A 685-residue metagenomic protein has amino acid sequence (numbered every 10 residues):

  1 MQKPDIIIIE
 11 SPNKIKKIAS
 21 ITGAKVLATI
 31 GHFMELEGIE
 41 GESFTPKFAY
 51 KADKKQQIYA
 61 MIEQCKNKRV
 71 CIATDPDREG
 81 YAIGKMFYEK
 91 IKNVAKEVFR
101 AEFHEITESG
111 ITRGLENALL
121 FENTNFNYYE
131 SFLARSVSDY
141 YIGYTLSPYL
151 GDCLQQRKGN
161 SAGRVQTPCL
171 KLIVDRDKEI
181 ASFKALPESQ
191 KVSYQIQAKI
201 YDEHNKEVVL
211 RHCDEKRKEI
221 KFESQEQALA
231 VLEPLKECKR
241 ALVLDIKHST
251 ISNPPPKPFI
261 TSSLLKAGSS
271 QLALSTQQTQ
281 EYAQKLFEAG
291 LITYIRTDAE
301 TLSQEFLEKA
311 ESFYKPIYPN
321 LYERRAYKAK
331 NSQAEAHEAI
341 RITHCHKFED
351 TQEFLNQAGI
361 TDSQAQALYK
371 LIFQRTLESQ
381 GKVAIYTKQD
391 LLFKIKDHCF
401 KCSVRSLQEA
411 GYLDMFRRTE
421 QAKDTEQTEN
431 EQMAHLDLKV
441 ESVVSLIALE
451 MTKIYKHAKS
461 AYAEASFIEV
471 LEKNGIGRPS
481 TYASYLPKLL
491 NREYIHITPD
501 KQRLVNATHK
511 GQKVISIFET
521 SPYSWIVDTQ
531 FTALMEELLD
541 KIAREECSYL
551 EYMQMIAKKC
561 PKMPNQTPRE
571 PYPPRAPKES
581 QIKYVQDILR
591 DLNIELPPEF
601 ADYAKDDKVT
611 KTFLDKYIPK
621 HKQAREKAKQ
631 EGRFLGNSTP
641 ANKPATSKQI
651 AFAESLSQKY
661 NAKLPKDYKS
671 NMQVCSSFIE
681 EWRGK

Functional and structural regions predicted by a protein language model:
M1-Y140, Y144-T145, Q432: Intrinsically disordered, low-complexity regulatory segments
Q2-D5, A24-K25, K68, S275-Q277 (+1 more regions): Basic, low-complexity terminal or inter-domain segments flanking catalytic cores
P12-E37, T167-E223, P316, S379-N430 (+1 more regions): Structured, non-catalytic alpha/beta "coupling" segments that mediate domain-domain communication and provide generic
D75-D77, Q156-G159, H248-K257, K266-L274 (+1 more regions): Conserved short loop/turn motifs at secondary-structure junctions
I106-Q197, H248-S249: C-terminal or mid-to-C-terminal helical accessory/interaction module adjacent to the motor/catalytic core
N123, R217-P258, S442: Metal- or metallocofactor-binding catalytic centers and their adjacent structured scaffolds across diverse enzyme
E237-P254, K266, A448-H457, N637: Positively charged, polyanion-binding regions of nucleic-acid-associated proteins
